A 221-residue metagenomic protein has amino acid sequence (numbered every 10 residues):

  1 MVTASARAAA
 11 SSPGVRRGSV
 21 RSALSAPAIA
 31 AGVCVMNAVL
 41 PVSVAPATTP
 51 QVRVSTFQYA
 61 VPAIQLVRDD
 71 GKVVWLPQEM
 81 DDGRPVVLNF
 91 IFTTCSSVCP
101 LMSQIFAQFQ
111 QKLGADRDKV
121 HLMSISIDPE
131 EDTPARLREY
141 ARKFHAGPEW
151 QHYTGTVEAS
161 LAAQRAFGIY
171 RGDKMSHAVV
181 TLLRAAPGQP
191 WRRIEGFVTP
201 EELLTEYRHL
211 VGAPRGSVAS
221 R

Functional and structural regions predicted by a protein language model:
M1-V20: N-terminal secretory signal peptides that target proteins for export/translocation
L40-A63, D81-G83: N-proximal helix/coil linker or "cap" segments that precede and/or mark the start of modular domains
Q65-P85: A short beta-strand-turn-helix
E79-C99, F106: Short active-site neighborhood of thiol/selenol oxidoreductases, capturing the structured segment around
S103-S124: Conserved helix-turn-beta segment immediately C-terminal to the redox Cys motif in thioredoxin-like folds
K119-D132, E149-E158: Thiol-based oxidoreductase modules, predominantly thioredoxin-like and allied folds used for disulfide exchange
E139-A178: Short, internal strand/loop/helix patches that form the active-site neighborhood or redox-interaction surface
H177-R221: Thiol-/selenol-based redox modules, centered on thioredoxin-like and closely related oxidoreductase domains
